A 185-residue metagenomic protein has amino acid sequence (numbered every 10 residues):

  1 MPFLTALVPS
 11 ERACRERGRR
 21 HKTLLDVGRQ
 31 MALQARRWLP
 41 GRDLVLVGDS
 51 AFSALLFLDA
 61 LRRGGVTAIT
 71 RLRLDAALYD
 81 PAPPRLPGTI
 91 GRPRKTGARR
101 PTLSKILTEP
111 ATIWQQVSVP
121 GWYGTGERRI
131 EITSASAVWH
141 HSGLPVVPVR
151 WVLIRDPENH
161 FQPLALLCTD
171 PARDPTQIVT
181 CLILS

Functional and structural regions predicted by a protein language model:
P2-S185: Single, function-defining residue in the core of a domain
